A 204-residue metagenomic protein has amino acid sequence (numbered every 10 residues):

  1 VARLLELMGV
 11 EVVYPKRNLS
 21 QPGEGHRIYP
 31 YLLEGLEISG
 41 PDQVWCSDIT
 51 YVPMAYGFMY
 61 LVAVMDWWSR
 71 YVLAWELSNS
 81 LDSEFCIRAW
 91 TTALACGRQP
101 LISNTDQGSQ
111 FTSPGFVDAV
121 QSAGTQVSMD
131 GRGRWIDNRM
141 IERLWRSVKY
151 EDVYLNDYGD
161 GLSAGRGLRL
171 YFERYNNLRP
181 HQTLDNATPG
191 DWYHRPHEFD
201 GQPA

Functional and structural regions predicted by a protein language model:
V1-A204: Charged DNA-binding/catalytic regions of mobile-element recombinases
